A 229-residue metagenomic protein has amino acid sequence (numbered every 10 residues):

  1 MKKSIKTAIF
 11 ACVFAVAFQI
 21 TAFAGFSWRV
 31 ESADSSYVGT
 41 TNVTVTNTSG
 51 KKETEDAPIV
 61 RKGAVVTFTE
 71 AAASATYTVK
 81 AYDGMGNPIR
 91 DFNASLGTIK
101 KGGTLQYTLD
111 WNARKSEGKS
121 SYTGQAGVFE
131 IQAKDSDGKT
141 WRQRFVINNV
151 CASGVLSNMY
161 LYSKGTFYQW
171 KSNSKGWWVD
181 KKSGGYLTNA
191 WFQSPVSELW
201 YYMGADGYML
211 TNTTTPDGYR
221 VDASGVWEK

Functional and structural regions predicted by a protein language model:
K2-K229: Extracellular adhesion/carbohydrate-binding repeat motifs centered on closely spaced tryptophans
